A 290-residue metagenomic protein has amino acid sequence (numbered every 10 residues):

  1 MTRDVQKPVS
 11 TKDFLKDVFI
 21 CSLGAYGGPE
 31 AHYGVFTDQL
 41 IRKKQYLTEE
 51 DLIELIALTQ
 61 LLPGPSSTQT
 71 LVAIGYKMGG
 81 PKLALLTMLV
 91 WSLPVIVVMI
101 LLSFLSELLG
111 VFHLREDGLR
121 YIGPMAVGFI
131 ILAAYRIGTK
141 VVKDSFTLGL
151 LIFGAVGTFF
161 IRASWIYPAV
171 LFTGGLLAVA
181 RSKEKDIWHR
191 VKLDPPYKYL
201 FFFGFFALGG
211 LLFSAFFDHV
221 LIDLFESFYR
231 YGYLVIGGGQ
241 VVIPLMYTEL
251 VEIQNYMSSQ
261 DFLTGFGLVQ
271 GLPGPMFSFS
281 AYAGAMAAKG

Functional and structural regions predicted by a protein language model:
M1-L62, A73-G290: Multi-pass membrane proteins that catalyze or facilitate reactions on polyprenyl-/lipid-phosphate substrates and their
